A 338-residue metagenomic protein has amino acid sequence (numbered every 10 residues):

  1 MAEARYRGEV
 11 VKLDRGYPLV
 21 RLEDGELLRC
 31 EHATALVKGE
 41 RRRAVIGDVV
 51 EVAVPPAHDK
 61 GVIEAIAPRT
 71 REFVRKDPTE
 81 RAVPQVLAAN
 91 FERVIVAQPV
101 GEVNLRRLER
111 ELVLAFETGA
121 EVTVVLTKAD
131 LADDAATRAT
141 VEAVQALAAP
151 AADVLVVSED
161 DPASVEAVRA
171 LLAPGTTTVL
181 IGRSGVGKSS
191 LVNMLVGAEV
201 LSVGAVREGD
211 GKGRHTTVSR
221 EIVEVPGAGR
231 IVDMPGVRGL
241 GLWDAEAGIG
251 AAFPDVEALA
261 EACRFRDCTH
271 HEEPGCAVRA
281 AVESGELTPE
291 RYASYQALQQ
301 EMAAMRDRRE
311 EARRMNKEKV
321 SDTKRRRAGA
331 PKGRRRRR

Functional and structural regions predicted by a protein language model:
M1-L105: N-terminal accessory targeting/assembly segments
E3-A4, G39-A57, A67-L87, A120-V122 (+4 more regions): Helix-rich effector regions associated with P-loop NTPase G domains
I95-A97, V179, I231: Structural motif
V96, V124-L126: Structural beta-sheet core signal
R107-E121: Histidine-anchored nucleotide/phosphate-binding helix
L131-S184: Canonical P-loop GTPase G-domain recognition
K188-L201: A conserved segment at the C-terminal end of the G1
